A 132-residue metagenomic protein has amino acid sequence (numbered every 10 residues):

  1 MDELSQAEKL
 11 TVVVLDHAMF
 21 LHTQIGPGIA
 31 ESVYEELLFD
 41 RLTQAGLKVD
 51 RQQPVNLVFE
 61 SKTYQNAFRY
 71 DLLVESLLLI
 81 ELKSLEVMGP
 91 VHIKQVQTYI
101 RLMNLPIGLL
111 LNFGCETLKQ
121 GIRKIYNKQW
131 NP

Functional and structural regions predicted by a protein language model:
M1-Q24: Interdomain/boundary linker segments immediately adjacent to catalytic/signaling cores
T11, L15, E35-L38, V96: Alpha-helical structural signal
V12, S32, G89-P90: Short alpha-helix boundary/capping motifs
P27-A30, E35-L77, L85-E86, E116-W130: Active-site metal-binding core of divalent-cation-utilizing nuclease and nuclease-like domains
I80: Conserved beta3 VAIK motif of the Hanks protein kinase fold
K83-P132: Nucleic-acid nuclease catalytic cores
